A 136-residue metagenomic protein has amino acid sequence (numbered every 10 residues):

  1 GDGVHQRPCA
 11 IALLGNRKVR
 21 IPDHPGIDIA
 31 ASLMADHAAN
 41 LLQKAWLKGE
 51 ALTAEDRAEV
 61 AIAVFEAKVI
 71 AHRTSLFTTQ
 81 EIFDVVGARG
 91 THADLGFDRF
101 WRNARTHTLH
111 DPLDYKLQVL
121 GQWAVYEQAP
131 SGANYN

Functional and structural regions predicted by a protein language model:
G1-H5, A10-A45: Extended amphipathic alpha-helical segments enriched in small hydrophobics
I21-H24, V60, V64, D94-F97: Hydrophobic packing residues in well-ordered alpha-helices of helical domains and bundles
P22-I29, F65, V69-L76: Generic structural signal for well-ordered, non-transmembrane alpha-helical segments in soluble/cytosolic regions
A30-A67, F83-V86, T91: C-terminal helix-coil-helix/basic helical segment that borders enzyme active sites and/or dimer interfaces and provides
A31, T74-F77, E81, H110-Y115: Amphipathic alpha-helical coiled-coil segments
V69-R73, F77-D84, A88, N103-T106: Short basic/hydrophobic patches in alpha-helices and adjacent helix-turn junctions that form amphipathic surface motifs
V86-N136: Glycine-rich phosphate/cofactor-binding loops in nucleotide/flavin-utilizing enzymes
